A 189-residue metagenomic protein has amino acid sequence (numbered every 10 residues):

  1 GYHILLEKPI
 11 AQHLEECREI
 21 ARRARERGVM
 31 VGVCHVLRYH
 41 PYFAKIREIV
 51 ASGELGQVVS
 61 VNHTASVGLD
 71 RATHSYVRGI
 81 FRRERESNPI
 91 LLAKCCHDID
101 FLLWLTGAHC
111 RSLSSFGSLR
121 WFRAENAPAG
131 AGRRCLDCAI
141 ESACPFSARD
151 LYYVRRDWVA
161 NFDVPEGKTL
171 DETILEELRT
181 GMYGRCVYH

Functional and structural regions predicted by a protein language model:
G1-R38, G53: Beta-strand-loop-alpha-helix segment that lines the small-molecule cofactor/substrate pocket of alpha/beta enzymes
L37-Y183: Predominantly a Rossmann-like dinucleotide-binding segment in NAD(P)-dependent oxidoreductases
Y188-H189: Glycine-enriched catalytic-core subsegment of oxygenase/oxidase enzymes
